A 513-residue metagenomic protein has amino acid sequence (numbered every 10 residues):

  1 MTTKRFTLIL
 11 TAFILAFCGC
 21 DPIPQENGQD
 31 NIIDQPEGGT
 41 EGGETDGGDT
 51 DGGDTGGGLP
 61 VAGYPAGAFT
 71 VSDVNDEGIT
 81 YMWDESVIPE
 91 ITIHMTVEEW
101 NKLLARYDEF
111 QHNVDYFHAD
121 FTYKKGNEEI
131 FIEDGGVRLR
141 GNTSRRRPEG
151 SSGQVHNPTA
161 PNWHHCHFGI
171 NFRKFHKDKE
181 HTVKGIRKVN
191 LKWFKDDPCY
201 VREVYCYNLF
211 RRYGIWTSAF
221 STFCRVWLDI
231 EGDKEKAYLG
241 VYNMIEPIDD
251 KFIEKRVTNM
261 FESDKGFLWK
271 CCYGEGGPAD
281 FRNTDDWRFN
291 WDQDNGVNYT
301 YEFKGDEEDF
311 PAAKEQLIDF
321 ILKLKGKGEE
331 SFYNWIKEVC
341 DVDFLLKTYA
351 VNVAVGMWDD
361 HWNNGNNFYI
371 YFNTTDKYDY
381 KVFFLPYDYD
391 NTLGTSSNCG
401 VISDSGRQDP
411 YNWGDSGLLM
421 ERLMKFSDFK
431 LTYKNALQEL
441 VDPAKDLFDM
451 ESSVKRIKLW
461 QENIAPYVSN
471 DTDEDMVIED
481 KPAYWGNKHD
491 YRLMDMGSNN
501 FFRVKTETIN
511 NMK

Functional and structural regions predicted by a protein language model:
K4-L10: Sec-dependent signal peptide recognition, specifically the positively charged N-region followed immediately by
F13-I14: Repetitive helical segments and hydrophobic/amphipathic motifs
F17-G19: C-terminal motif of bacterial Sec signal peptides marking the signal peptidase cleavage site
P22: Short, conserved catalytic or interaction motifs in soluble domains
E26-G43, D49-T348, S396, R492-K513: Phosphate-handling architecture centered on phosphoinositide signaling
F69, T80-M82, S86-I88, E99 (+4 more regions): Middle-to-C-terminal accessory/interaction subdomains
E231, S263, T375-D376, S405: Alpha-helix boundary/interfacial micro-motifs
